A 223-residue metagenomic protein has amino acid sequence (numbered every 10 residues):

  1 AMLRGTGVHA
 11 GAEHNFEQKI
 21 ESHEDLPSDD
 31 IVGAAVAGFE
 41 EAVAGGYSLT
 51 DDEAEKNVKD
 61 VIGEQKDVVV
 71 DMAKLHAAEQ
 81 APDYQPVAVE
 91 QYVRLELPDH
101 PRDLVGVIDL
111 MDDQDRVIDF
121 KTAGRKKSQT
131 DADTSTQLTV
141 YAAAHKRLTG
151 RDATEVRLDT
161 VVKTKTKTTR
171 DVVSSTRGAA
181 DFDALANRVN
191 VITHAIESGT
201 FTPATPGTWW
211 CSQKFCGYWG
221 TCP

Functional and structural regions predicted by a protein language model:
A1-P223: RecB-family 4Fe-4S metal-dependent nuclease core
